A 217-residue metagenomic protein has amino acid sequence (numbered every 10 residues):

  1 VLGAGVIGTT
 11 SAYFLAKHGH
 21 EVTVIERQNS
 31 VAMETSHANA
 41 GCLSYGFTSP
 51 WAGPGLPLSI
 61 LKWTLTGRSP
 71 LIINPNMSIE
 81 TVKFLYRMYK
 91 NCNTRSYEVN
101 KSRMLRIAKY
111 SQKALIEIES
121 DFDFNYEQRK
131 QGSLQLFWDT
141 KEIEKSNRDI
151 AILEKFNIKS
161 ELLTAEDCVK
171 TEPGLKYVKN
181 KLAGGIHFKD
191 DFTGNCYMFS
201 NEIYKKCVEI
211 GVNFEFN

Functional and structural regions predicted by a protein language model:
L2-G3: Conserved N-terminal Rossmann-fold NAD(P)-binding element of oxidoreductases
G8-T9: N-terminal Rossmann-fold NAD(P) dinucleotide-binding loop
A12, A16-K17, K206: Gly/Ala-rich phosphate-binding loop of Rossmann-like dinucleotide-binding domains, activating on the conserved
A16-H37: Glycine-rich FAD pyrophosphate-binding loop
E26, T164, F216-N217: Short loop/edge segments at beta-strand edges and connector loops that shape dinucleotide/nucleotide cofactor-binding
A38-R106, Y126: Glycine-rich active-site loop/strand segments that organize a redox cofactor
V82-K205: Rossmann-like flavin
C207-N217: A conserved beta-strand/loop element that lines the FAD pocket in flavoprotein oxidoreductases
